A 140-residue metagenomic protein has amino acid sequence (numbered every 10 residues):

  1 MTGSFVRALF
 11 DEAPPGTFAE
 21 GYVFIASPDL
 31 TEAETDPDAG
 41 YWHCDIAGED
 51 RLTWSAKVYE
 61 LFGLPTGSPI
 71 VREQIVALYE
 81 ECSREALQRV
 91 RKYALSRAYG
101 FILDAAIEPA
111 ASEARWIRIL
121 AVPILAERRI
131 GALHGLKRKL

Functional and structural regions predicted by a protein language model:
M1-D29: Short, low-complexity N-terminal regulatory "tails/caps" that precede and couple sensory modules
T2-F10, Y59-L133: PAS-family sensory domains
G3, P15-T17, E34-T35, L52-S55 (+1 more regions): Short linear sequence motifs
G21-V76, W116: PAS-family sensory domain signal
I46, I124, L140: Hydrophobic pocket-lining residues within nucleotide cofactor-binding pockets
H134-R138: Sensory beta-sandwich core in regulatory modules of signaling proteins
